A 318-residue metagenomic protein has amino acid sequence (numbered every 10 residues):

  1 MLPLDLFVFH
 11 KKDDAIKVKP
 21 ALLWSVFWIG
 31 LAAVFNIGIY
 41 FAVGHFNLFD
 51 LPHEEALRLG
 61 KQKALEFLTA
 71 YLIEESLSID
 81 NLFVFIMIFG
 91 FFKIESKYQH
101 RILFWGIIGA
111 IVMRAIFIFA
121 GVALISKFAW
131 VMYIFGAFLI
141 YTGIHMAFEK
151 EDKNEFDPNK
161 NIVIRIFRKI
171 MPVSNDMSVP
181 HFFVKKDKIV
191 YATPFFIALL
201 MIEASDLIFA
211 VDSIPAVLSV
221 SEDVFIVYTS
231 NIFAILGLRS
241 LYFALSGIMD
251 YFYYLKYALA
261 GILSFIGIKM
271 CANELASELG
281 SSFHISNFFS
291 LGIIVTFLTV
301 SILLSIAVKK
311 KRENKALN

Functional and structural regions predicted by a protein language model:
M1-N318: Multi-pass alpha-helical transmembrane bundle typical of ion/small-solute transporters and intramembrane aspartyl
